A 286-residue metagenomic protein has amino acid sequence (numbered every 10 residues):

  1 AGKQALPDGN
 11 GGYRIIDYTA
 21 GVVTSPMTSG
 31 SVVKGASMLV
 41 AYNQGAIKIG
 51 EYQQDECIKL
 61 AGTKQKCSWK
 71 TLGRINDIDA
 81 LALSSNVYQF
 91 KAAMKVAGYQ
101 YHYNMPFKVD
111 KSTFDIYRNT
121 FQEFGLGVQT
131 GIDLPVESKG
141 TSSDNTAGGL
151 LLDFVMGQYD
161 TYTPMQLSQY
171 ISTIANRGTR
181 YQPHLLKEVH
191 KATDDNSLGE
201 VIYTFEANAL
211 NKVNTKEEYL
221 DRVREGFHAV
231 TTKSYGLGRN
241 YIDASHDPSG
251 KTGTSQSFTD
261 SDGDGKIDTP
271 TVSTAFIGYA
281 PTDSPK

Functional and structural regions predicted by a protein language model:
A1-S31, A36-K286: Beta-lactam-recognizing serine transpeptidase/beta-lactamase-like catalytic domain environment
